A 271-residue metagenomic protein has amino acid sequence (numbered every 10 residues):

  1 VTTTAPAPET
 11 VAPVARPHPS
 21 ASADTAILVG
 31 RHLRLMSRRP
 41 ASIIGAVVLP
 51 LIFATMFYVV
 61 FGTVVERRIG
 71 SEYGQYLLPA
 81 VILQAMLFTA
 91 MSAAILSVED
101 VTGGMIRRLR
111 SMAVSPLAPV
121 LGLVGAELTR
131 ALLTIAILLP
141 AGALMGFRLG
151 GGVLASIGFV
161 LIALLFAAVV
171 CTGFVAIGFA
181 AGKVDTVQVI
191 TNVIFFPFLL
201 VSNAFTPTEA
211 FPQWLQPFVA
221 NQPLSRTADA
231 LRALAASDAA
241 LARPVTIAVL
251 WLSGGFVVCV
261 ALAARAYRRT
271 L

Functional and structural regions predicted by a protein language model:
T2-V11, A235-A239, I247-L271: Junction motif at the cytosolic side of a transmembrane helix
T3-V29, V170, W214-S225: Short, membrane-interfacial amphipathic segments enriched in basic
V14-A15, R38-S42, M86-M91, L121-L123 (+4 more regions): Short alpha-helical transmembrane interface motifs in multi-pass membrane proteins
G30-L49, A242, L271: Membrane-interface helix starts
I44-P50, G182-N203: Pore- or pathway-lining transmembrane helices of multi-pass membrane proteins that form conduits for solutes/ions
I52-Y58, Y73-M145, L165, V170 (+2 more regions): Hydrophobic alpha-helical transmembrane segments of multi-pass membrane transport proteins
E66-R68, L199-V258: Membrane-interfacial helix-loop-helix junctions in multi-pass membrane proteins
P116-T191, L241-A264: Alpha-helical transmembrane segments and their short interhelical loops
